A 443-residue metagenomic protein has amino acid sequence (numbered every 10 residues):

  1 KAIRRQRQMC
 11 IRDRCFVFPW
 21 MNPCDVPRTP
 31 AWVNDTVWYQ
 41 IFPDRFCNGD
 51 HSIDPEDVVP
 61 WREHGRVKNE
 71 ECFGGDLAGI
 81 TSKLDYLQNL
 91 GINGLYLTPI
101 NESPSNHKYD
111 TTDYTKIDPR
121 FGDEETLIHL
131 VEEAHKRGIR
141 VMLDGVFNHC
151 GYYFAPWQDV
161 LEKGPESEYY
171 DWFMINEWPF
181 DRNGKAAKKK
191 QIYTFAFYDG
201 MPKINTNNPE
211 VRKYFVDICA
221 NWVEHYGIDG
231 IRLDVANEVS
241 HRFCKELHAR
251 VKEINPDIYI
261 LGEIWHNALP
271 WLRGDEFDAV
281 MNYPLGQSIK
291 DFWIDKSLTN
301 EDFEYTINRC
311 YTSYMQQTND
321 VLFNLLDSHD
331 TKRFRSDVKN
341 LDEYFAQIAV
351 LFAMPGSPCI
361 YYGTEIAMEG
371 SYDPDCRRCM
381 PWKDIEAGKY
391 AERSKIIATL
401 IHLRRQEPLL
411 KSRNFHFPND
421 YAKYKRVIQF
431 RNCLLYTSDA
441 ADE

Functional and structural regions predicted by a protein language model:
K1-R7, I11, Y436-E443: Single conserved hydrophobic/aromatic residue that forms the stacking wall/gate of nucleotide- or nucleobase-binding
R5-Q8, R12-Q40, N48-W61, V67 (+1 more regions): The feature marks proteins involved in alpha-glucan
V37-Y39, L95, V141-L143, I231 (+3 more regions): Hydrophobic faces of well-ordered beta-strands that scaffold small-molecule active sites in alpha/beta enzyme cores
I41, L87, L97, Y114 (+9 more regions): Conserved, mostly hydrophobic/aromatic
F42-N93, I100-H225, L247-E253, L269-P270: Substrate-binding/active-site clefts of carbohydrate-active enzymes
V131, H135-R137, H149, F154-L161 (+4 more regions): Active-site-proximal helices and loops of the catalytic beta/alpha 8
T318-V338: Active-site clefts of carbohydrate-active enzymes
Y361, M368-S371, C376-L435: Glycan-recognition and catalytic regions of carbohydrate-active enzymes
